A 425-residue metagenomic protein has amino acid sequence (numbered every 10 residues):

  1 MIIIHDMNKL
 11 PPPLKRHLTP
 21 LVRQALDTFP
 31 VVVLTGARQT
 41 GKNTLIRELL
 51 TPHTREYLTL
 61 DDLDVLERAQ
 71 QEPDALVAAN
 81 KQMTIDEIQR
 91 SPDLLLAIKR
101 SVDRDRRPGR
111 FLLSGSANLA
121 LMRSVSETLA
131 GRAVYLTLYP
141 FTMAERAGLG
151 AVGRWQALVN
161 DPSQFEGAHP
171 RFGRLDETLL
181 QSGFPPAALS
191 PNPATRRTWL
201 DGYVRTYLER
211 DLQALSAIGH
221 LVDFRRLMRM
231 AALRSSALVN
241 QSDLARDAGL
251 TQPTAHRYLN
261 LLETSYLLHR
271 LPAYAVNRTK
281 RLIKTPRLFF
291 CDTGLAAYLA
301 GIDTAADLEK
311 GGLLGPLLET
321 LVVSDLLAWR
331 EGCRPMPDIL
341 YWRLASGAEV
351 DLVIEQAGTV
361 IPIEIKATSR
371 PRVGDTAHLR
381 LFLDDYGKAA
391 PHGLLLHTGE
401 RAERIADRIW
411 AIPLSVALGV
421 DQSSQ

Functional and structural regions predicted by a protein language model:
M1-R23: N-terminal pre-Walker A segment at the start of P-loop NTPase domains
I4, N8, N118, R123-L233 (+1 more regions): Interdomain motor-coupling "hinge/lid" segment immediately C-terminal to the ATP-binding subdomain of NTP-driven enzymes
L34: Hydrophobic anchor at the beta1->P-loop junction of P-loop NTPases
K42-N43: Conserved lysine of the Walker
L95-L119, S126-T128: Conserved catalytic/switch belt of AAA+ P-loop NTPases
A188-V360: Accessory nucleic acid-recognition modules appended to NTPase machines
T398-Q425: Domain-level recognition of nuclease-like catalytic cores that cleave nucleotide substrates
